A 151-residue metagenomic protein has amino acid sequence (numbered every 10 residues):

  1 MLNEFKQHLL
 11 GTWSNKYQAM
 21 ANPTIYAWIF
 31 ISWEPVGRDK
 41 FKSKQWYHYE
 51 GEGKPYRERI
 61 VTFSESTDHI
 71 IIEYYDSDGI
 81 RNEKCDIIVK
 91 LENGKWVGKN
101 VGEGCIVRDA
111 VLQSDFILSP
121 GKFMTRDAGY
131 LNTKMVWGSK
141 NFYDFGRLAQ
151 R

Functional and structural regions predicted by a protein language model:
M1-T12: N-terminal helix-cap/turn-to-beta initiation motif at the start of protein domains
L2, K16-P23, V36, Y49-R151: Calycin-type beta-barrel ligand-binding domains and close structural analogs
Q7-H8, I25-A27: Beta-propeller domains
Y26-G37: Short secondary-structure subsegments characteristic of cysteine-rich extracellular domains
I31, S43, D68-I72: Generic structural motif
K42-E50: Long, contiguous alpha-helical bundle segments
